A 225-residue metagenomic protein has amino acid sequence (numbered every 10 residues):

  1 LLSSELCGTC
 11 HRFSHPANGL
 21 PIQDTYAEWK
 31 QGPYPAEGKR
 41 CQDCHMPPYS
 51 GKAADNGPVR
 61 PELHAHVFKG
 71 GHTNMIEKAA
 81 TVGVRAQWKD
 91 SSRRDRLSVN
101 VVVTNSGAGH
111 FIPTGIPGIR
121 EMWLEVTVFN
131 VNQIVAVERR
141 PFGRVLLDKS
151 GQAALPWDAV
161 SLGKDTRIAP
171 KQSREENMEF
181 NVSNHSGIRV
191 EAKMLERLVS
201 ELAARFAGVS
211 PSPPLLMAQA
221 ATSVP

Functional and structural regions predicted by a protein language model:
L1-P170, E176-V182, V199-P225: Primarily the internal scaffold of c-type cytochrome electron-transfer domains, especially repeated/multiheme c-type
V126, G187-E196: Short, aromatic- and glycine-rich surface loops/edge beta-strands on solvent-exposed regions
